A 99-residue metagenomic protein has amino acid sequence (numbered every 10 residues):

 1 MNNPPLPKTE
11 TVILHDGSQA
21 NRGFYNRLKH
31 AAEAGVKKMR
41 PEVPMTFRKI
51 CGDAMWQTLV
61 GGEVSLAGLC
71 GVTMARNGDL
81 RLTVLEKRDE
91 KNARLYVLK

Functional and structural regions predicted by a protein language model:
M1-G23: Long, low-complexity, charged/polar intrinsically disordered regions in eukaryotic proteins
D16-G17, G52-V64: Short helix-coil junctions and helix-kink-helix linkers
Q19-P44, Q57, V72-R76: Positively charged, polyanion-binding regions of nucleic-acid-associated proteins
V43-T46, L66-A67: Short, conserved alpha-helical segments within structured domains
K49: Ca2+-coordinating acidic residues in Ca2+-binding motifs
T58-L85: Charge-enriched amphipathic alpha-helical scaffolds
L82-K99: C-terminal engagement modules used by replication, chromatin/transcription, nuclear envelope/ESCRT, and ubiquitin
